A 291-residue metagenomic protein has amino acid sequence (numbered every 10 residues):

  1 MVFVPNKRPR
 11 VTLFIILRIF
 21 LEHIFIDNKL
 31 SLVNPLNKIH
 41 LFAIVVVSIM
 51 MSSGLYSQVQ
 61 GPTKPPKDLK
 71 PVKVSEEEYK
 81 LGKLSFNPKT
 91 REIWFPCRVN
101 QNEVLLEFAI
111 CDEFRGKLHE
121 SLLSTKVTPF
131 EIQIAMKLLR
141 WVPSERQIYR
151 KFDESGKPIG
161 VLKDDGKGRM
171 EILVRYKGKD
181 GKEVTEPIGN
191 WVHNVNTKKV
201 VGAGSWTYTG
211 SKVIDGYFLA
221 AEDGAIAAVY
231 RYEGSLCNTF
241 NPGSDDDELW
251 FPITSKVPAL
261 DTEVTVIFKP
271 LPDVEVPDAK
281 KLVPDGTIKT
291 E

Functional and structural regions predicted by a protein language model:
V2-R8: Extreme N-terminal basic, low-complexity initiation segments that serve as generic localization/processing leaders
R8-R10, R18: Basic polycationic patches enriched in arginine
L21, L30-A43: Bacterial N-terminal signal peptides that target proteins for export
A43-S52: Bacterial N-terminal signal peptides
L55-V59: Boundary at the C-terminal end of the N-terminal hydrophobic targeting segment
P62-E291: Long, low-hydrophobicity ectodomains and other hydrophilic envelope-associated domains
